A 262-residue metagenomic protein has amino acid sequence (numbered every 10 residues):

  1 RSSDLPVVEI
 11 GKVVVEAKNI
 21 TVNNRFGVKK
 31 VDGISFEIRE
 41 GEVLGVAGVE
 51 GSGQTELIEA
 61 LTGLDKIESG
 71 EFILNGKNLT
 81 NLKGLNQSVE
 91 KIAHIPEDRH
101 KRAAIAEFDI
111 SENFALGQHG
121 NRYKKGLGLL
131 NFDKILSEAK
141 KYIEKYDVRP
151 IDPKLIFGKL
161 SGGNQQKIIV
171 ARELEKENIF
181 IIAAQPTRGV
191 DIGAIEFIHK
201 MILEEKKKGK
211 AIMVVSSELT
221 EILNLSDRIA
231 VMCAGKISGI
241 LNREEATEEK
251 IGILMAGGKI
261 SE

Functional and structural regions predicted by a protein language model:
R1-E262: Glycine-rich phosphate-binding loops of nucleotide-dependent enzymes
